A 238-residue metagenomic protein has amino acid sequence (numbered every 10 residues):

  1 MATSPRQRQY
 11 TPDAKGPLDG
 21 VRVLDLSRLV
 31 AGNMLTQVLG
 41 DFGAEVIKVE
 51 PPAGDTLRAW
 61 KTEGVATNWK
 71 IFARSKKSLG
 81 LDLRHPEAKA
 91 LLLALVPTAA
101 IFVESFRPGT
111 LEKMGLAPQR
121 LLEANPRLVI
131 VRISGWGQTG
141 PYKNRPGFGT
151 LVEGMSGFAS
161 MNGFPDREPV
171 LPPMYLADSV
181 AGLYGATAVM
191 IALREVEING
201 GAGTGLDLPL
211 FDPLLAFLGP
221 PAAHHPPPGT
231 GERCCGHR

Functional and structural regions predicted by a protein language model:
M1-A53, L93, S105, L121-R132 (+1 more regions): Acyl-CoA thioester-binding alpha/beta core of soluble enzymes
A2, M155, A159-R238: Acidic, glycine-rich segments within the central catalytic cores of soluble metabolic enzymes that bind/position
P5-P12, L24, T67-E123: A structured beta-alpha segment of the ubiquitous adenosine-cofactor-binding alpha/beta core
V23, L39, K76, V103 (+5 more regions): Structural scaffold positions in well-ordered secondary structure
D41-L79: Glycine-rich phosphate-binding loop and adjoining beta1-alpha1-beta2 segment of Rossmann-like nucleotide-binding folds
V46, S78-G80, I130, G205-D207: Conserved beta-strand scaffold positions in the cores of enzyme catalytic domains, especially in NTP/NDP-utilizing
E63-T67, P146-L151, H224-H225: Short, hinge-like loop/turn segments at secondary-structure boundaries
H85, E104-S160: N-terminal Rossmann-like NAD(P) cofactor-binding subdomain of oxidoreductases, focused on the glycine-rich
